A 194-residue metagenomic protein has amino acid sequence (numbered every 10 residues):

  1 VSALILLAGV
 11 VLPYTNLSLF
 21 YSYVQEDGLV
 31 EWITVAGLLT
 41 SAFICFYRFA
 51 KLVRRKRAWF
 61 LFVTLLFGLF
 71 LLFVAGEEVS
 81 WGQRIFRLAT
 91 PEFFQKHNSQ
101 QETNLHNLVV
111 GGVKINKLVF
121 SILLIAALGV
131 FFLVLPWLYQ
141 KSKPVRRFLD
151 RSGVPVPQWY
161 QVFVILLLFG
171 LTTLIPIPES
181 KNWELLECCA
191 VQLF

Functional and structural regions predicted by a protein language model:
V1, P155-F194: Alpha-helical transmembrane segments of multi-pass integral membrane proteins, characterized by long hydrophobic
S2-L17, T172-P176: Alpha-helical transmembrane segments of multi-pass membrane proteins
L17-K56: Alpha-helical transmembrane segments and their immediate interhelical/interface regions in integral membrane proteins
D27-L39, K117-A126, W183-F194: Alpha-helical transmembrane segments of polytopic membrane proteins
I44-K51, F120-R146: Transmembrane alpha-helical segments in integral membrane proteins
A50-L61, K143-G153: Membrane-interface helix-boundary motifs at transmembrane edges
L72-E92: Transmembrane alpha-helix/helix-exit interface in multi-pass inner-membrane proteins
E102-F131: Hydrophobic alpha-helical transmembrane segments
